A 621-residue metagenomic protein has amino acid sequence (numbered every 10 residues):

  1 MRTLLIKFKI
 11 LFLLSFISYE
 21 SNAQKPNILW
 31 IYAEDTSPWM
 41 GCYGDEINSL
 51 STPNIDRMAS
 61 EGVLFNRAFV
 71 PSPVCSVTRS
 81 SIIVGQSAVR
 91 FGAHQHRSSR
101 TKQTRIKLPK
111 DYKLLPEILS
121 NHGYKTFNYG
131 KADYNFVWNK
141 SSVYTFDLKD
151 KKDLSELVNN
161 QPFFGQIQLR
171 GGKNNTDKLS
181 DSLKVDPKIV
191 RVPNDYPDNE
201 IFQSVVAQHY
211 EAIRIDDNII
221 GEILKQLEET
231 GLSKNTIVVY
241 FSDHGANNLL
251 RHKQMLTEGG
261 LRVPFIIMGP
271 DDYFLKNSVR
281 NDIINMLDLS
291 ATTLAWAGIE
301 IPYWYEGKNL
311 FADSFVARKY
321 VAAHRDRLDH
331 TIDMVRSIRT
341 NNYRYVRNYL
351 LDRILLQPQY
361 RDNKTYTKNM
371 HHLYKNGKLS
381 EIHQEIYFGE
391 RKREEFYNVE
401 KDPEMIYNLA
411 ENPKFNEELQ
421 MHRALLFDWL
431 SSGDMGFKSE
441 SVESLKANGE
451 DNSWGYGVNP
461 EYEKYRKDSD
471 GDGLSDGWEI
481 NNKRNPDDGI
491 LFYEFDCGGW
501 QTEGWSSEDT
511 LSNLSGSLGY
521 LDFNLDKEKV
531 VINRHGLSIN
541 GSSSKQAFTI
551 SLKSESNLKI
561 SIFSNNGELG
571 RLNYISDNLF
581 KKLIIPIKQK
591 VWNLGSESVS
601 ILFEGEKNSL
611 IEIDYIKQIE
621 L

Functional and structural regions predicted by a protein language model:
M1-K25: Bacterial Sec-dependent N-terminal signal peptides
S21-G389, P403-A424, K438, Y456-K464: Formylglycine-dependent sulfatase
Q24-P26, A33, S37-P38, L64 (+5 more regions): Long, internal low-complexity/basic segments
I28, F65, F492, K582 (+2 more regions): Hydrophobic residues on conserved beta-strands that form the core of alpha/beta folds
V399-K401, E612-L621: Extracellular, beta-strand-rich glycan-interacting domains
F523-K590, K607-E612, Q618: Extracellular ligand-binding interfaces
K590-I601: Noncatalytic modules at the cell exterior or secretory-pathway interfaces, chiefly beta-strand-rich lectin/adhesion
S600-N608: Short beta-strand-plus-loop segments that form exposed binding edges in beta-rich domains
